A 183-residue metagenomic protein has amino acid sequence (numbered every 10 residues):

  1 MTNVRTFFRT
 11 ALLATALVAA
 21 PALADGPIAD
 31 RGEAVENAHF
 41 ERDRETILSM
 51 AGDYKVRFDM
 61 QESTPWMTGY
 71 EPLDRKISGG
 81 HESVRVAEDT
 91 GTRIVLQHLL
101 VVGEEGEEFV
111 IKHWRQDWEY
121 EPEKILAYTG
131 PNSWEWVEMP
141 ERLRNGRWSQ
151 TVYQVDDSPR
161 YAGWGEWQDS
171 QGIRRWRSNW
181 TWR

Functional and structural regions predicted by a protein language model:
T2-L12: Bacterial N-terminal signal peptides that target proteins for export
N3, E45-I47, D74-K76: A general structural signal for short secondary-structure junctions and capping/turn motifs
A19-P21: N-terminal signal peptide c-region/cleavage motif recognized by signal peptidases
G26-F40, R44-S49, K55-W66, R93-R183: Calycin-type beta-barrel ligand-binding domains and close structural analogs
W66-P72: Short, flexible/disordered intra-domain loops and linkers
P72-D74, S78-E88, Q97-L99, H113-Q116: Hydrophobic/aromatic beta-strand elements that line small-molecule binding cavities or substrate pockets in beta-rich
